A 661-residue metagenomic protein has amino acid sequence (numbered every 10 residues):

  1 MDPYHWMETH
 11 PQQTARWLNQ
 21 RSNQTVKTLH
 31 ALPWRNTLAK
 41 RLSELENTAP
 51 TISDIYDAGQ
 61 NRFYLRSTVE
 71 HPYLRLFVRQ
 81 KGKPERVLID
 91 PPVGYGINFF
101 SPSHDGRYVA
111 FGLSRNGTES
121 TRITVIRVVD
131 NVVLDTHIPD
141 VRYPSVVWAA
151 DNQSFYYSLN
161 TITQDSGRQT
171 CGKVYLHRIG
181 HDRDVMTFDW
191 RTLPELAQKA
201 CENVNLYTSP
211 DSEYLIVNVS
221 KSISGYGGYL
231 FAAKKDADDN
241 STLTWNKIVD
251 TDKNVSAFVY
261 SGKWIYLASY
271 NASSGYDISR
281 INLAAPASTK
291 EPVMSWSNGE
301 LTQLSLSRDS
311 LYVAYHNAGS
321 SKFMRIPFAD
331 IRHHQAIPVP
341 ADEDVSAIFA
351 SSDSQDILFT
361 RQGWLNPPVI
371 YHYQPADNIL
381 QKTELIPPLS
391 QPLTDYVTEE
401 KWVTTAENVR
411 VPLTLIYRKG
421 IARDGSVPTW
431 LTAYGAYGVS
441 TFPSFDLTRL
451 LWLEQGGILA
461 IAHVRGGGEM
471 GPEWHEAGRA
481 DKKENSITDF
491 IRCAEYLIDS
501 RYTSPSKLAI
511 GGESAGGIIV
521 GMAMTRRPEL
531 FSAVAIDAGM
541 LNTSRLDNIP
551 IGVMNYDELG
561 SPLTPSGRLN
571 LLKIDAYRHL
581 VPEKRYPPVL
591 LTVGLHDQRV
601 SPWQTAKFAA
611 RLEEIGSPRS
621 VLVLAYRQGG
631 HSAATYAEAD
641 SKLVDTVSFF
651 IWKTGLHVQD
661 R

Functional and structural regions predicted by a protein language model:
M1-F328, R332-Q335, V339, S346 (+8 more regions): Beta-propeller folds
S67, L74-R75, S120-R122, S166-R168 (+7 more regions): Short, solvent-exposed loop/turn and secondary-structure capping segments
S67, Y270, Q362, T432-A436 (+2 more regions): Glycine-rich His-Gly loop
K83, N116-T118, V128-N131, A149-N152 (+11 more regions): Secondary-structure transition/capping motifs at alpha-helix termini and the adjoining loop/turn into the next element
V93-F100, L113-G117, P375-A376, E384-A509 (+4 more regions): Cap/lid segment of the alpha/beta-hydrolase catalytic domain
A268, A314, T360, I416 (+3 more regions): Short hydrophobic segments within beta-strands
A329-I337, S351-S354, Q362, H372-E407 (+5 more regions): Extracellular/periplasmic ectodomains of large secreted or surface enzymes and adhesion receptors
V464-R661: Active-site-proximal cap/loop segments of hydrolase catalytic domains
